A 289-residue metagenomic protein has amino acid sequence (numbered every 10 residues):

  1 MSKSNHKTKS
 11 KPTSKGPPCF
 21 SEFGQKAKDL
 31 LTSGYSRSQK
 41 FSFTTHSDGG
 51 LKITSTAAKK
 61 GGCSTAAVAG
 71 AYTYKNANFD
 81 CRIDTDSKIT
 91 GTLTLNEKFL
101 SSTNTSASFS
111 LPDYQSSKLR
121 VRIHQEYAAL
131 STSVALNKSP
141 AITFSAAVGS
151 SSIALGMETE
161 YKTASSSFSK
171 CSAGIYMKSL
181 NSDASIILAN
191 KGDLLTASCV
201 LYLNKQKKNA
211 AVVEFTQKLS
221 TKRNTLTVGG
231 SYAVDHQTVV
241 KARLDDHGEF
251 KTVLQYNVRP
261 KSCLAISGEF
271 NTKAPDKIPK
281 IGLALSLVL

Functional and structural regions predicted by a protein language model:
S2-I142, E158-Y161, L287: Transmembrane beta-barrel domains of Gram-negative outer membranes and organellar outer membranes
S47, Y74-N76, T85, L95-S101 (+12 more regions): Outer-membrane beta-barrel strand-turn architecture
G49-I53, N76-C81, F99-T105, Y127-T132 (+7 more regions): Repeated loop/turn-to-beta-strand initiation elements of outer-membrane beta-barrel proteins
G62-A66, T85-I89, D113-S117, E126 (+8 more regions): Residues that define the transmembrane beta-barrel architecture of outer-membrane proteins
V68-G70, G91-L93, L119-V121, F144 (+5 more regions): Membrane-embedded beta-strands of outer-membrane beta-barrel proteins, especially the hydrophobic/small aromatic
Y72-Y74, V228-G230, T252-L254, S262-L264 (+2 more regions): Outer-membrane beta-barrel "beta-signal"
S108-L111, S133-L136, S145-A147, K162-S165 (+5 more regions): Tandem-repeat/low-complexity and Cys-motif detector
A147-A233: Detector for outer-membrane/organellar transmembrane beta-barrel domains, recognizing the amphipathic beta-strand
